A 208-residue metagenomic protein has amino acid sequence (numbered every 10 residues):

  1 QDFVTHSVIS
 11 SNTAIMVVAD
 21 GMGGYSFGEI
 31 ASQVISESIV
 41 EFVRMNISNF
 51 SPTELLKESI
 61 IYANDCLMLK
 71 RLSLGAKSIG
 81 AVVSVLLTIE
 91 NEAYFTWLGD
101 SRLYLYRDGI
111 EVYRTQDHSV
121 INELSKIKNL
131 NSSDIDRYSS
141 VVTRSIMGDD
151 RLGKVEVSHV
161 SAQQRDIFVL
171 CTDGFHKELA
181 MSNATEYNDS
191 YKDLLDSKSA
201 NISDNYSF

Functional and structural regions predicted by a protein language model:
Q1-F208: PP2C/PPM-type serine/threonine phosphatase catalytic domain
